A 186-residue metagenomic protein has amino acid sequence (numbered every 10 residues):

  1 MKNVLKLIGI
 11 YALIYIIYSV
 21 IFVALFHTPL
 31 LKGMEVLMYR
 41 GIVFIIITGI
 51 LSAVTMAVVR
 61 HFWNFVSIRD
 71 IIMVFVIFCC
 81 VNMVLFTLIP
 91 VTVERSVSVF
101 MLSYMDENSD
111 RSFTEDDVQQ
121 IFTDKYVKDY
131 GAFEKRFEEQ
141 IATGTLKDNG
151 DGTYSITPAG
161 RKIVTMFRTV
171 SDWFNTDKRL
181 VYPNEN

Functional and structural regions predicted by a protein language model:
K6-V59: Membrane-embedded alpha-helical segments of integral membrane proteins
S67-V91: Internal/C-terminal transmembrane anchor helices
P90-S109: Alpha-helical transmembrane signal-anchor/signal-peptide segments
D110-K125: Short acidic, hydrophobic short linear motifs in intrinsically disordered regions
K125-T143: Short amphipathic alpha-helical interaction segments
G152-T157: Minor-groove-contacting beta-hairpin "wing" of winged helix-turn-helix DNA-binding domains
R161-N186: Short, amphipathic alpha-helical interaction segments positioned at domain boundaries
